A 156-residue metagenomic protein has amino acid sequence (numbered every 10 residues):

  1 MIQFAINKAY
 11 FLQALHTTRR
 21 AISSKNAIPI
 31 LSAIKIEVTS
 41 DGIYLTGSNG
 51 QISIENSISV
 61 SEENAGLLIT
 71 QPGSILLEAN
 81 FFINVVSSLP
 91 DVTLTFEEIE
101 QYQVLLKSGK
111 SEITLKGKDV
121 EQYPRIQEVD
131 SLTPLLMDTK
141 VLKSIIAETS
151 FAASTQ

Functional and structural regions predicted by a protein language model:
M1-Q156: Structural preference for solvent-exposed beta-strand-turn elements and adjacent flexible terminal/loop segments within
